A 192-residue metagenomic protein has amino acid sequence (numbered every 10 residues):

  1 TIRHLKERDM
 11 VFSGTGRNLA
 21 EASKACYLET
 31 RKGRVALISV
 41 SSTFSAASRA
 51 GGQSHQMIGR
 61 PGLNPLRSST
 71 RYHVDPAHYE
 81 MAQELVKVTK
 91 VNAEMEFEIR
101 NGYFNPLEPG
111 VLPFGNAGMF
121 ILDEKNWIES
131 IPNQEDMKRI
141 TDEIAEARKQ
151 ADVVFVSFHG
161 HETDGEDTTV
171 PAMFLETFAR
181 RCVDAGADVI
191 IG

Functional and structural regions predicted by a protein language model:
T1-G192: Acidic, metal/ion-coordinating pockets
